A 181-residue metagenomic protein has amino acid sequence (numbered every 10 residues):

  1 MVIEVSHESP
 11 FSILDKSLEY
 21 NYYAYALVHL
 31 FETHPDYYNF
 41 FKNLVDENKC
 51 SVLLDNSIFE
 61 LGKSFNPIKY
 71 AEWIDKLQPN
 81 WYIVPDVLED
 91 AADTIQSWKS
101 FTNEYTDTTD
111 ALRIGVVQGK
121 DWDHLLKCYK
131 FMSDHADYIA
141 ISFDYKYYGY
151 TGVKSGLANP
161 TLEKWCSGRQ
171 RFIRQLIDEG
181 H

Functional and structural regions predicted by a protein language model:
M1-D107: Non-catalytic, usually N-terminal nucleic-acid engagement modules in DNA/RNA processing proteins
V2-V5, G115, H181: Short catalytic-loop micro-motif centered on adjacent basic/acidic residues
L44-L53, K99-L112, P160-H181: Alpha-helix-loop-beta-strand connector modules within alpha/beta enzyme cores
N80, A111-R113, D137: Generic beta-strand structural signal
L88, Q118-H181: Glycine/Thr-rich beta-alpha phosphate-binding loop at enzyme active sites
A92-E104, T109, I114-W122, K127 (+2 more regions): HhH-family (HhH-GPD) DNA N-glycosylase catalytic core used in base-excision repair
